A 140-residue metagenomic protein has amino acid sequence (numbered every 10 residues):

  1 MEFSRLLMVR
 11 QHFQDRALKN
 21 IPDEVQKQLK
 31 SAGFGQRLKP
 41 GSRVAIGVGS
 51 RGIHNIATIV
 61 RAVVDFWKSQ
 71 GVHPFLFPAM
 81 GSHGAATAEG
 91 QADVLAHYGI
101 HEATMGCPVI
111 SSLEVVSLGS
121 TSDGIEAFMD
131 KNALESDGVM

Functional and structural regions predicted by a protein language model:
M1-E24: N-terminal amphipathic/basic leader segments beginning at the initiator methionine
P22-A32, V60-V63: Short, well-ordered amphipathic alpha-helical segments that serve as non-catalytic structural scaffolds within diverse
L29-A45: Glycine-rich phosphate/diphosphate-binding loops that line cofactor/substrate pockets in enzymes
S42-A45, H73-F75, C107-P108, D137-M140: Structural motif
R43-G52, F75-S82: Short glycine-rich or small-residue beta-strand-to-loop segments that form or flank ligand, phosphate, metal/Fe-S
H54-P74: Histidine-anchored nucleotide/phosphate-binding helix
V72-G90, T104: Active-site histidine-anchored catalytic micro-motif
G90, V94-V139: An acidic, phosphate/nucleotide-engaging active-site surface
